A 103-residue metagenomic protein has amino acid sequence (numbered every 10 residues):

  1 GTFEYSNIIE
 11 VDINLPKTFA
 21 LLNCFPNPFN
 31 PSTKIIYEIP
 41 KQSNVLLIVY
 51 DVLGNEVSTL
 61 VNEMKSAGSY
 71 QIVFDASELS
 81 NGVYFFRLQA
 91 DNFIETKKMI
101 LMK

Functional and structural regions predicted by a protein language model:
G1-Y5, D91-I94: Short, exposed coil/turn segments at beta-strand boundaries within extracellular/luminal domains
I9-F25, F29-V49, T59, Q71-S77 (+1 more regions): Glycine-centered coil/turn sites that cap beta-strands in beta-rich domains
E10-N14, K98-K103: Short beta-strand edge segments in extracellular beta-sheet folds
Y50, R87-Q89, M102: A generic structural motif
V57-K65: Solvent-exposed serine/threonine-rich low-complexity stretches and specific carbohydrate-binding patches
